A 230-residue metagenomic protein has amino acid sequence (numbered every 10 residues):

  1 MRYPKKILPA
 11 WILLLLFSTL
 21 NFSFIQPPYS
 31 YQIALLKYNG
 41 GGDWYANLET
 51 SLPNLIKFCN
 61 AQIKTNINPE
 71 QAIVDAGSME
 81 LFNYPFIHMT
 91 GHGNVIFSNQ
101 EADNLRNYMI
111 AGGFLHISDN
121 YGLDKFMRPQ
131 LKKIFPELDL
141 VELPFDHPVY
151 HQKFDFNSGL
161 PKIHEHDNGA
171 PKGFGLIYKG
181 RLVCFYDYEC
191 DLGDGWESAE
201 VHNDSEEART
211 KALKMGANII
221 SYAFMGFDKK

Functional and structural regions predicted by a protein language model:
M1-I12: Bacterial N-terminal signal peptides that target proteins for export
W11-N21: Bacterial N-terminal signal peptides
F24-F86, H92-G93, D191-L192, W196-K230: Aromatic-Pro/Gly-enriched surface loop or interdomain linker that acts as a lid/target-recognition segment
Y29-Y31, F82-F86, I110-F114, L138 (+1 more regions): Loop/turn elements at helix/coil->beta-strand transitions in domains of secreted/extracellular proteins
Q32, N39-D43, D124-E200, A208-A217: An acidic, glycine-rich "communication" segment
I33, F86-K125: Short alpha-beta junction capping motif
E49-I56, A102, R106, D124 (+2 more regions): Extracytoplasmic/secreted envelope proteins and their assembly/folding machinery, especially bacterial periplasmic
T65-V74, I117-N120, L138-F145, K230: Surface-exposed patches in mature extracellular/periplasmic domains of secreted proteins
